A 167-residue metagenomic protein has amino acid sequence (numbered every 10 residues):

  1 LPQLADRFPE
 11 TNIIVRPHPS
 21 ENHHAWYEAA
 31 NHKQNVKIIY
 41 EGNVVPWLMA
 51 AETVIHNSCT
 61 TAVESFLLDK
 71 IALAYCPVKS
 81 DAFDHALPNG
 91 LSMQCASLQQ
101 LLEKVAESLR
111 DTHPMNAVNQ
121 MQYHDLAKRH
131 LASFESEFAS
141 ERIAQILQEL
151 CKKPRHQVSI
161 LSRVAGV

Functional and structural regions predicted by a protein language model:
L1, R16-H18, K70, C76: Hydrophobic alpha-helix-in-membranes signature
L1-P9: Short hydrophobic signal-anchor/transmembrane segments that target glycosyltransferases and glycosylation machinery
E10-N12, I71: Residues at the starts of beta-strands that form the adenosine-phosphate
T11, L98, L102-V167: C-terminal amphipathic helix plus adjacent low-complexity, charged tail appended to glycosyltransferase catalytic
I14, P19-V63, L67-L68: Donor nucleotide-activated moiety binding/catalytic core segment of transferases that use nucleotide-activated donors
Y27, N31-K33, T53, T60-A132: Catalytic binding pocket for nucleotide-activated donors in carbohydrate/polymer assembly enzymes
